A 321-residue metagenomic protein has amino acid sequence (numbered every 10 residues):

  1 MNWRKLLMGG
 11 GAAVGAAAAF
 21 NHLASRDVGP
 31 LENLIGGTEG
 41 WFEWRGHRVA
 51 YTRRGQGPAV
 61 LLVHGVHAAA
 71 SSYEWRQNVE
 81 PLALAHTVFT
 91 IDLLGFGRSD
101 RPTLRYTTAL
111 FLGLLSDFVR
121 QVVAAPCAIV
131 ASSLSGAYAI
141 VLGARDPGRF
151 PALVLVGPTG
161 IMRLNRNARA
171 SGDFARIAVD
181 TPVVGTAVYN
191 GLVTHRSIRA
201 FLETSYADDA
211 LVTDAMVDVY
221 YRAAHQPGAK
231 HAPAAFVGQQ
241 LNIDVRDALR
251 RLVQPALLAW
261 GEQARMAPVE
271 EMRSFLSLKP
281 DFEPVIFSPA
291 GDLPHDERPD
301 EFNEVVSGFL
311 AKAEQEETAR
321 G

Functional and structural regions predicted by a protein language model:
M1-V60, L84-H86, A125, A311-G321: Alpha/beta-hydrolase fold catalytic core
T52-R98: Conserved HGGG/HGGXW glycine-rich cap/lid loop of the alpha/beta-hydrolase fold
H67, L93-G97, G160, R265 (+1 more regions): Alpha/beta-hydrolase active-site loop signature
E80, F89-V130, H295, E304: Active-site loop/oxyanion-hole signature of alpha/beta-hydrolase fold enzymes
A125-A168: Conserved hydrolase catalytic core segment
N165-N167, Y189-R250: Conserved alpha/beta-hydrolase catalytic His-Asp/Glu region
R251-A290: Conserved loop-alpha-helix segment in the C-terminal half of the alpha/beta-hydrolase fold that carries the catalytic
P280-G321: Catalytic active-site module of serine/aspartate enzymes centered on a nucleophile-bearing elbow/loop
